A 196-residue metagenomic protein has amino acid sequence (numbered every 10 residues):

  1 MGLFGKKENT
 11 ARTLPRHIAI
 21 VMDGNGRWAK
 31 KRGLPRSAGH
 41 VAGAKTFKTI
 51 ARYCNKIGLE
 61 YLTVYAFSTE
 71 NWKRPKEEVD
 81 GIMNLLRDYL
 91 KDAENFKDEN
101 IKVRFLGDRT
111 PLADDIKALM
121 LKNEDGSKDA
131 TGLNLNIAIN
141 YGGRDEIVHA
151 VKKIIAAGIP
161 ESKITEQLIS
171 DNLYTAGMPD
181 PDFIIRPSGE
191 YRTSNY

Functional and structural regions predicted by a protein language model:
M1-Y196: Flexible, compositionally biased loop and terminal segments
